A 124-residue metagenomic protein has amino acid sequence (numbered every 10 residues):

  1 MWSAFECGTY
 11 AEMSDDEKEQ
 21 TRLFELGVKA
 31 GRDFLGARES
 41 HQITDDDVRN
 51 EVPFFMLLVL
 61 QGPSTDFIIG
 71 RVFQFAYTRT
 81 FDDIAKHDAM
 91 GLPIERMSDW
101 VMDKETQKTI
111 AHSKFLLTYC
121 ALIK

Functional and structural regions predicted by a protein language model:
M1-E19: Immediate post-signal-peptide N-terminus of mature secreted/exported proteins
T9-M13, K29-G36: Sec-exported extracytoplasmic/periplasmic mature domains
Q20-T21, S40: A generic "cationic amphipathic patch" detector
T21-K29: Alpha-helical repeat scaffolds
F34-K124: Compact alpha-helical subdomains of small soluble proteins
